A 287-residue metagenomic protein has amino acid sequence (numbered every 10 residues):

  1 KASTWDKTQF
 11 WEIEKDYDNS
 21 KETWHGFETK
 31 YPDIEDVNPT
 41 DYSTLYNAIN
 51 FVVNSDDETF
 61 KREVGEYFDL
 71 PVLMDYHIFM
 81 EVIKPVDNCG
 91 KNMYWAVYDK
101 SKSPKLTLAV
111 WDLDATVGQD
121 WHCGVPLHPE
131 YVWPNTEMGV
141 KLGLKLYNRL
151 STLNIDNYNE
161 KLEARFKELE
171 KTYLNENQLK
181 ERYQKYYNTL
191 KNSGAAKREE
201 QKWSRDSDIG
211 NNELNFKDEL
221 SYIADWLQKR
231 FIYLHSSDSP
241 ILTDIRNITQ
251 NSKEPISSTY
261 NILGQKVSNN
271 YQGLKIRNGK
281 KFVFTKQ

Functional and structural regions predicted by a protein language model:
K1-G26: Conserved ATP-binding subdomain of kinase catalytic cores across diverse folds
Y17-L45: Long, well-ordered, tryptophan-enriched scaffold segments
P39-G90, A96-Y98, K102-T243: Middle-to-C-terminal accessory/interaction subdomains
W111, L263, R277-K280: Short strand-coil-strand connectors
S239-L263: Residue-level detector of functionally pivotal "anchor" positions at catalytic/ligand-binding pockets or at interdomain
K266-N269: C-terminal trimerization/auto-chaperone modules of long, extracellular attachment fibers and adhesins
L274-Q287: C-terminal tail/sorting-segment detector
